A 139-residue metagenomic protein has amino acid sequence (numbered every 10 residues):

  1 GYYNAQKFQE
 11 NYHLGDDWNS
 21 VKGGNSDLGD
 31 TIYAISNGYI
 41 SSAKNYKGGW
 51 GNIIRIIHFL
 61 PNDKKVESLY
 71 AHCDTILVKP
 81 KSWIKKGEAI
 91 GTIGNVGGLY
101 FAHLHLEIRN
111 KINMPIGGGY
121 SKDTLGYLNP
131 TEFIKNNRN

Functional and structural regions predicted by a protein language model:
G1-N52, K85-K86, N95, L128-N139: Surface-exposed, glycine-biased beta-strand/turn segments
S20-K22, T75-I76, P80: Active-site acidic-Proline motif in GNAT/NAT acetyltransferases
V21, F59, C73, R109-K111 (+1 more regions): Generic beta-structure capping elements
G24-D27, L60-K65, M114-K122: Short, solvent-exposed loop/turn segments that connect beta-strands within catalytic domains and beta-strand-rich
D27-G29, Y33-L77, A102-E107: Zn2+-dependent peptidoglycan hydrolase active-site motif and core
K79-E88, T92, E107-N139: Acidic, glycine-rich catalytic/binding loops that coordinate metals and/or anionic ligands
I93-H105: Active-site loop architecture of trypsin-fold serine endopeptidases
